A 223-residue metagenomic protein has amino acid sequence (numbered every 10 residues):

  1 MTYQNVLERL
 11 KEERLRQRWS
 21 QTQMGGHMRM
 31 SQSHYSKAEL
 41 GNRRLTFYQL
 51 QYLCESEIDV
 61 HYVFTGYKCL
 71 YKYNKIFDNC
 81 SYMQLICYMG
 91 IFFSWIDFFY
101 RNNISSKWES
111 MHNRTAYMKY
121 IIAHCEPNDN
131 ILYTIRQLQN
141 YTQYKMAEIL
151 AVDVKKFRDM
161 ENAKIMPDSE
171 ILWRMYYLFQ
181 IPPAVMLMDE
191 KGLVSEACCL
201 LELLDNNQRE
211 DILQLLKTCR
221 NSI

Functional and structural regions predicted by a protein language model:
M1-R16, N103-L138: A short, Lys/Arg-rich alpha-helix, primarily the initiator
E8-H27, D78-Y88, N130-I149, D205-N207: Short basic helix-loop element that most often maps to the first helix and adjoining turn of HTH DNA-binding modules
L10, M24-G25, Y35-A38, V63 (+4 more regions): Conserved hydrophobic/aromatic packing and binding residues within compact polymer-binding modules
G26-L45, Y67, A151-M166: Recognition helix of helix-turn-helix/homeodomain-like DNA-binding domains that insert into the DNA major groove
Q32-S33, K37-I104: General nucleic-acid-binding
Y48-F64, D168-V185: DNA major-groove recognition helix of helix-turn-helix/homeodomain DNA-binding modules
Y71-E126, E190-I223: Interfacial/linker helices and their anchor residues that mediate assembly or domain coupling
